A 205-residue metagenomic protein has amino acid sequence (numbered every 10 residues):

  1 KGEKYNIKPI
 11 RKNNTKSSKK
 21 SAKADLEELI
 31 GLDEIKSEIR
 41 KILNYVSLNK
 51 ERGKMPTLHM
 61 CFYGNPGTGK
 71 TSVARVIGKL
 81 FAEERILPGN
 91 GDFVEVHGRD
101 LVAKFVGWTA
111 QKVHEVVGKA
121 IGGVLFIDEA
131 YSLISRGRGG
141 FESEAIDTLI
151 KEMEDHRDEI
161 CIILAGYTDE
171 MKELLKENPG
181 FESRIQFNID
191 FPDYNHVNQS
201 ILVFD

Functional and structural regions predicted by a protein language model:
K1-S17, R157, C161, T168-D169 (+1 more regions): N-terminal accessory segments that target, anchor, or regulate ATP-driven/P-loop NTPase machines and associated
S21-M60, K79: Pre-Walker A (pre-P-loop) alpha-helix and adjacent loop at the N terminus of AAA/AAA+ ATPase modules, a conserved
P56-G91, E115-G118, I185: Walker A/P-loop
N90-A120: Short glycine-rich substrate-engagement loop in P-loop NTPases that contacts/grips substrate
G98-T109, S132-S143, I189-D190: Flexible beta-alpha connector loops of hexameric P-loop NTPases
I121-I150, H156-I163, E170-K176, H196-S200: Conserved AAA+/SF3 P-loop NTPase catalytic/coupling segment centered on the Walker-B
K176-D193: A short helix-turn-beta junction within AAA+ P-loop NTPase domains corresponding to the substrate/partner-engaging
F191-D205: Conserved small helical "lid"/interfacial subdomain of P-loop NTPases
